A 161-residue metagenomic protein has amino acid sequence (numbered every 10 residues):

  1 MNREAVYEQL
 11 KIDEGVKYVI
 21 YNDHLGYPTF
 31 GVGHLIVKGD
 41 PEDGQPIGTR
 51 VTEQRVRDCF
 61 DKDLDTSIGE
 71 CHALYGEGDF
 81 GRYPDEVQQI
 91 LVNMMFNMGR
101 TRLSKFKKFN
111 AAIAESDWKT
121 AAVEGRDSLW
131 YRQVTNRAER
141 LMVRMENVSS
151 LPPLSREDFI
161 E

Functional and structural regions predicted by a protein language model:
M1-V19, H34-K38, R57, D61 (+1 more regions): Long, amphipathic alpha-helical surface segments
V6, H24-G26, V87: Residues that flank catalytic or metal-binding motifs in active/ligand-binding sites
Q9, T29-G31, I90-N93, T120: Structural recognition of the beta-strand scaffold that forms the well-ordered cores of secreted hydrolase catalytic
Y18-Y21, Y75-P84, E124: Surface-exposed patches in mature extracellular/periplasmic domains of secreted proteins
N22-G44: Substrate-binding/active-site groove segments that recognize and process beta-1,4-linked N-acetyl-hexosamine
G44-G76, D85-V92, F96-F106: Alpha-helical segment that forms one wall of the substrate-binding/catalytic cleft in peptidoglycan-active domains
Y83, V87, M145-V148: Enzymatic toxin/effector payload domains
